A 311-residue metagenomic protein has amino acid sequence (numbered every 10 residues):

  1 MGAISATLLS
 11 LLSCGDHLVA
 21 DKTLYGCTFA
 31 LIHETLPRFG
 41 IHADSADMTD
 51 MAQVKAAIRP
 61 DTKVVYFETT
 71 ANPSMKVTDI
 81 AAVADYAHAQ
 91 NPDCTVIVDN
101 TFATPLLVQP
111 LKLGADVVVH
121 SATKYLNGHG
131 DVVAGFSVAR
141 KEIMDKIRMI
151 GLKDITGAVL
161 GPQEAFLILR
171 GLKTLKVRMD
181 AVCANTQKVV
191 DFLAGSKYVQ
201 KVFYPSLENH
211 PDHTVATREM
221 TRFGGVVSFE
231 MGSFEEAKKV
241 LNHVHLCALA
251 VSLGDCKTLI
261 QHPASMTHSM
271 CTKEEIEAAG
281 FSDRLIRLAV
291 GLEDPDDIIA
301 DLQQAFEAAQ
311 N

Functional and structural regions predicted by a protein language model:
M1-Y198, F203, T214: Conserved PLP-enzyme active-site core in the AAT-like
G15, H33-E34, P60-K63, Q90 (+4 more regions): PLP-dependent enzyme catalytic core of the Aspartate aminotransferase-like
D145-I147, D212, A237-K239, I298-A300: Short acidic, gly/pro-rich beta-turn/loop elements at beta-sheet edges and active-site/ligand-binding grooves
I155-T156, V244-G254, A305-N311: A common structural junction motif
K188-A194, A248-L249, D296-D297: Short amphipathic alpha-helical segments with coiled-coil-like heptad repeat character
Y198-I286, V290: Conserved C-terminal alpha-helix-loop-beta "cap" of PLP-dependent enzymes that closes/shapes the active-site mouth
